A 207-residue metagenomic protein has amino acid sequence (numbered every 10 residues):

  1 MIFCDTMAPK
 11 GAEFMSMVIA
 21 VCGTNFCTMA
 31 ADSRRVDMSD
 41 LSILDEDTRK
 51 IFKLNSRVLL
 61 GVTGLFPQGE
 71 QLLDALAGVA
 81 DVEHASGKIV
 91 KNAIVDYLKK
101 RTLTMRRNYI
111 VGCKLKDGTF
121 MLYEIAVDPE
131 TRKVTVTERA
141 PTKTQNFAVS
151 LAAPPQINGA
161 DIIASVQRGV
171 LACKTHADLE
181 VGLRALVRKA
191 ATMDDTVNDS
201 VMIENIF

Functional and structural regions predicted by a protein language model:
D5, P9-F207: N-terminal nucleophile
